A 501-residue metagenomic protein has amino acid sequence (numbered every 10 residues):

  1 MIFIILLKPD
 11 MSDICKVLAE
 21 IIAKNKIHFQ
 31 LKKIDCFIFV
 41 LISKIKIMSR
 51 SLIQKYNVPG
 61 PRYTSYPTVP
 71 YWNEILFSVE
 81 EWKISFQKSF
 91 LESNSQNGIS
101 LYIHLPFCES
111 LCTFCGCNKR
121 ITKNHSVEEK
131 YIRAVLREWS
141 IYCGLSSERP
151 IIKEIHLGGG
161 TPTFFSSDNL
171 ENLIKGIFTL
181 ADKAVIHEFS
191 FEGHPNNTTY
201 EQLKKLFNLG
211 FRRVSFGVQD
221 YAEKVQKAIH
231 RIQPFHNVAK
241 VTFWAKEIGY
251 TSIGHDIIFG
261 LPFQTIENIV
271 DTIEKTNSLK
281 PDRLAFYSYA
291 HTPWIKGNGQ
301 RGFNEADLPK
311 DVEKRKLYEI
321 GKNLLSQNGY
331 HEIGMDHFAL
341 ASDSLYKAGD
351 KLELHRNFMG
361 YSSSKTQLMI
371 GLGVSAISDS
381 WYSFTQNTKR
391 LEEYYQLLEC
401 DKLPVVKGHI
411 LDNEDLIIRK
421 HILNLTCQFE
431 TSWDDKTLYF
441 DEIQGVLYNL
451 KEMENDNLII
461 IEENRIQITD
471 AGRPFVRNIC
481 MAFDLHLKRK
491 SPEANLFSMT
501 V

Functional and structural regions predicted by a protein language model:
K8, I21-I27, K33-I34: Polybasic, lysine-rich low-complexity intrinsically disordered segments
S12-K16: Low-acidity, Ser/Thr- and Arg-rich intrinsically disordered low-complexity segments
F29, I34-I99, E148, D456: Flexible, acidic/Gly-rich N-terminal and inter-domain linker regions that tether and position cofactor-handling modules
L91, G98, I121-C143, I151-F440 (+1 more regions): C-terminal scaffold of the Radical SAM
P106-K119: Local cysteine-cluster metal-coordination motifs and their immediate loop/turn environment, predominantly Fe-S cluster
F440-E452: Short amphipathic alpha-helical interaction segments
N455-E463: A short, conserved structural fragment
R473-V501: Short, amphipathic alpha-helical interaction segments positioned at domain boundaries
